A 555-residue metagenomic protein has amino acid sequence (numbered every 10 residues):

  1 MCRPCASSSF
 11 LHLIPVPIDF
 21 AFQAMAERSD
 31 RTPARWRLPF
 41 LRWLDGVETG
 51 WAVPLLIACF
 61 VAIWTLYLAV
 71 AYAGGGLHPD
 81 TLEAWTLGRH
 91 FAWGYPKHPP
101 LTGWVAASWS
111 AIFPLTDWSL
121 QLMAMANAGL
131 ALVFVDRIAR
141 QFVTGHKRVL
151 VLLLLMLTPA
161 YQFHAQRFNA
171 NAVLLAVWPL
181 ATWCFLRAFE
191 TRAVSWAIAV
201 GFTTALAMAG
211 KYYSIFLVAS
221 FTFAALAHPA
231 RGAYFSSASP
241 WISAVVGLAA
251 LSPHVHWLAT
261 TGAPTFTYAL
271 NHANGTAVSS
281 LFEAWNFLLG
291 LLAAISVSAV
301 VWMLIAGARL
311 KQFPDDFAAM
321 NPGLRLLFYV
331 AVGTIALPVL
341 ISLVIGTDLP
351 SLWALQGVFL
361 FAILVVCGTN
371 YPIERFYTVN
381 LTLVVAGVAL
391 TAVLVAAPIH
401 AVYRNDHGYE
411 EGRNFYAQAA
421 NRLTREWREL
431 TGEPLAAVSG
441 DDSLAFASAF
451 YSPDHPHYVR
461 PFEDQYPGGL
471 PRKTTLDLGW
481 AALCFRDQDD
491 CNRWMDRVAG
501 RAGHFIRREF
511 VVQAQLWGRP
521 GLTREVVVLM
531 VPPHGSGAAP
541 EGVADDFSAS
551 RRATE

Functional and structural regions predicted by a protein language model:
L44, V135-L157, L175-A176: Transmembrane-helix signature of polytopic, membrane-embedded enzymes that assemble or transfer cell-envelope glycans
G74, G346-S351, I373-P434, D441-Y458 (+3 more regions): Membrane-proximal, lumen/periplasm-facing interface regions of secretory-pathway glyco- and lipid-modifying enzymes
F91, R325-V332, L343-L381: Hydrophobic/aromatic-rich transmembrane helices and adjacent perimembrane loops
L122-V143, L180, C184: Transmembrane-helix motifs of polytopic, lipid-linked glycan transferases
R140-Q141, G145, A181-A197, T369: Membrane-interface transmembrane helices that cradle and orient dolichyl/undecaprenyl
V151-P159, F163, T204, M208: Short helix- or helix-capping micro-motifs that position conserved polar/aromatic residues at function-defining sites
A160-L174: Short acidic/glycine- and proline-prone juxtamembrane loop motifs at membrane-interface regions of multi-pass membrane
V218-G323, T334, V339: Transmembrane-lumen/periplasm boundary regions of multi-pass, lipid-linked membrane glycan transferases
